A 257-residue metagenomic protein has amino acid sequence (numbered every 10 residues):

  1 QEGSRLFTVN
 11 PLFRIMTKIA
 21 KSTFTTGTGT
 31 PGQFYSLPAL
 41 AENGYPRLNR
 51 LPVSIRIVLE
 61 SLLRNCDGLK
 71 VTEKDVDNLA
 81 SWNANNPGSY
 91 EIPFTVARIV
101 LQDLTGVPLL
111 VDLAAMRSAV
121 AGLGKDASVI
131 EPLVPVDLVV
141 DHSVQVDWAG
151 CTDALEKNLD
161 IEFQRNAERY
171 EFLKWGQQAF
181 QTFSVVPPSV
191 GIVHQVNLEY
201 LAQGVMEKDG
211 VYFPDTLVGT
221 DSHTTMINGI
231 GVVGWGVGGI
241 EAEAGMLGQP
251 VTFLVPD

Functional and structural regions predicted by a protein language model:
Q1-I15: Short, Lys/Arg-enriched N-terminal segments with co-localized hydrophobic residues within the first ~10-30 amino acids
I15-D257: Fe-S-dependent hydro-lyases/dehydratases of central metabolism
